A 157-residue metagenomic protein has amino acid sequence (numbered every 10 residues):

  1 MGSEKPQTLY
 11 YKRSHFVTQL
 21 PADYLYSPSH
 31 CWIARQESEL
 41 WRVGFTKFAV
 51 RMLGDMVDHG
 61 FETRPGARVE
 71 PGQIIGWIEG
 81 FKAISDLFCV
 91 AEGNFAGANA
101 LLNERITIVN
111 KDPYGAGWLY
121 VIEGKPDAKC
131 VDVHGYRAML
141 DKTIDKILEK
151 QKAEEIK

Functional and structural regions predicted by a protein language model:
G2-P71, A116-K129, V133-A138, D145-K157: Acidic, low-complexity mobile loops and tails
Y24-S27, S85-N94: Short coil-to-beta-strand transition motifs
R35-S38, G97-R105: Short, conserved beta-turn/loop elements at beta-strand boundaries and strand-helix junctions
R42, N103-K111: Short, solvent-exposed secondary-structure boundary/capping segments
T63-I78, E92-G97: Short, well-structured beta-strand-loop connectors
V69-L87, I108-K111, G117-K125: Short hydrophobic beta/alpha edge segments that flank linear recognition/processing sites
